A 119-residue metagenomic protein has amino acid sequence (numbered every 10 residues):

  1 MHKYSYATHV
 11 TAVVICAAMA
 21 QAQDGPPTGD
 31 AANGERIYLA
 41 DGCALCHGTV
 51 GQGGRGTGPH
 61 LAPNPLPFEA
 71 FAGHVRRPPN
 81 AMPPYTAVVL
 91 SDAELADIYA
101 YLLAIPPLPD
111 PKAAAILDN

Functional and structural regions predicted by a protein language model:
M1-T28, A113-N119: N-terminal export/targeting leaders of redox proteins
C16, G53, A62, R76 (+4 more regions): Hydrophobic alpha-helical segments
Q23-A32, R36, A40-D41, T49 (+1 more regions): Flexible coil segments in periplasmic/lumen-exposed cytochrome c-class electron-transfer proteins
A31-I37, G48-P84, V88: Gly/Gly-Pro-rich "capping" loops immediately C-terminal to redox-active cysteine motifs in periplasmic/lumenal
L45: Short, cysteine/histidine-rich loop/knuckle motifs that typically chelate Zn2+
